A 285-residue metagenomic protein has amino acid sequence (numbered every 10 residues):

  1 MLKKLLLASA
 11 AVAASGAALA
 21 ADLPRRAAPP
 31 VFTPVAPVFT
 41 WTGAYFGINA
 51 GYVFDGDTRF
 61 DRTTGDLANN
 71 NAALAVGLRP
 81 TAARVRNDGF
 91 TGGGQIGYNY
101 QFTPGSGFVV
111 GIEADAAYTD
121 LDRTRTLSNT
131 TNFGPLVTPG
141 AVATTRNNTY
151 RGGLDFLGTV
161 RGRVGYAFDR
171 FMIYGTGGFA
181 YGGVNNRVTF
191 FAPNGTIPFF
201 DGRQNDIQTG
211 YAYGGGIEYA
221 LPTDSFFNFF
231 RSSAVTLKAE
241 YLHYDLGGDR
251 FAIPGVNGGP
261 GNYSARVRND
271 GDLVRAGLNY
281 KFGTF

Functional and structural regions predicted by a protein language model:
L2-F285: Gram-negative outer-membrane beta-barrel domains
